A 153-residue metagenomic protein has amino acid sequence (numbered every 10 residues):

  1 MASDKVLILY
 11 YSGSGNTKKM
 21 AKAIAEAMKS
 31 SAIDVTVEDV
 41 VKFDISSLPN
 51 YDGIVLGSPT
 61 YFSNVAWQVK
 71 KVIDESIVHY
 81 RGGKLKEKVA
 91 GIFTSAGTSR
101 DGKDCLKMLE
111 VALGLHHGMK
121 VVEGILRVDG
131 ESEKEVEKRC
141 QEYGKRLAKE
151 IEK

Functional and structural regions predicted by a protein language model:
A2-V6, N16-K19, A23-S46, N50-K153: FMN-binding flavodoxin-like domain, especially the glycine-rich phosphate-binding loop
Y10-S14: Aromatic-flanked redox-active Cys/Sec active sites in thiol-based oxidoreductases, especially the WC-centered
